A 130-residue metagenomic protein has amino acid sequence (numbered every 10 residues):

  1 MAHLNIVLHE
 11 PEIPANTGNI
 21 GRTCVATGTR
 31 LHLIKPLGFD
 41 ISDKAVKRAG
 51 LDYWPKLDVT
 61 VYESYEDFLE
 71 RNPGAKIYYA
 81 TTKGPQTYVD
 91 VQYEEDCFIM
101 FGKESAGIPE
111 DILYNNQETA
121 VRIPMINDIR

Functional and structural regions predicted by a protein language model:
M1-R130: Post-transcriptional modification and biogenesis factors for structured RNAs of the translation apparatus
